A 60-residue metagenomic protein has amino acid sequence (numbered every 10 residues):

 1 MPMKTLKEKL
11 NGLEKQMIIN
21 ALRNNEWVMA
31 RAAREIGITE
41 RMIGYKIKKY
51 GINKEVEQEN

Functional and structural regions predicted by a protein language model:
P2-N60: Bacterial C-terminal helix-turn-helix
